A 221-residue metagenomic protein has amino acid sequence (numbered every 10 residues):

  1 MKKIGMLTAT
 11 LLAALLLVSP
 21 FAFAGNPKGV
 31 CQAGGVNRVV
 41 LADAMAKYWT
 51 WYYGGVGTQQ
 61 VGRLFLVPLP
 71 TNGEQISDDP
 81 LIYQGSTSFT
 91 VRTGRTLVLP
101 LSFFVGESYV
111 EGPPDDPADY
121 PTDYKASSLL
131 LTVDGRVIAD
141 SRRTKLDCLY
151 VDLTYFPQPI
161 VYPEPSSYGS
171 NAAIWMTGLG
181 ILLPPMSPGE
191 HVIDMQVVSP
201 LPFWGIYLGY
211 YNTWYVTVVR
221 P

Functional and structural regions predicted by a protein language model:
M1-T8: Bacterial N-terminal signal peptides that target proteins for export
A9-S19: Bacterial N-terminal signal peptides
G25-T96, P100-F104: N-proximal, solvent-exposed segments at the start of the mature chain
N72-P165: Extracellular-facing segments of soluble proteins and assemblies that are Gly/Ser/Thr-biased and enriched in aromatics
R95, S187-E190, D194: A glycine-anchored, Pro-Gly-centered beta-turn/N-cap motif
F156-G180: Aromatic sugar-binding surface patches on proteins that engage polysaccharides or sugar-phosphate polymers
V198-I206: Short acidic/polar inter-strand loop motif in beta-rich domains
I206-P221: Short beta-strand elements
